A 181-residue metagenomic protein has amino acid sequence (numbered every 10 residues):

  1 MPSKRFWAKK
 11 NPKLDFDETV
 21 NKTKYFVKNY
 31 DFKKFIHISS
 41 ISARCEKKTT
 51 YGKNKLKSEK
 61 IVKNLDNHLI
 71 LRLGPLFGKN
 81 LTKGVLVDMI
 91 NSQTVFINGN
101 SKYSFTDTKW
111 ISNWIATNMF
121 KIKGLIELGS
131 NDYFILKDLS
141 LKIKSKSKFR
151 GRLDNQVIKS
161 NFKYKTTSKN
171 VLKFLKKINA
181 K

Functional and structural regions predicted by a protein language model:
M1-N29, I41-C45: NAD(P)H-binding glycine-rich loop region in Rossmannoid oxidoreductase-like domains and their noncatalytic homologs
F16-V20, K48-E59, S104-F105, Y133: Short-chain dehydrogenase/reductase
K24, T108-A116, S168-N179: Short, amphipathic alpha-helical "lid/cap" segments that border enzyme active or binding sites
K33-H37, L69: Conserved catalytic-site loops of classical short-chain dehydrogenases/reductases
H37-K53, L76-N80: Conserved catalytic-site region of short-chain dehydrogenase/reductase
L56, K60-S104, T108-W110: NAD(P)-dependent short-chain dehydrogenase/reductase
W114-K159: Mid/C-terminal beta-alpha module of Rossmann-like enzyme folds, strongest in SDR-family dehydrogenases/epimerases
S145-K181: C-terminal amphipathic/interface module of NAD(P)-dependent oxidoreductases and related NAD-binding regulators
